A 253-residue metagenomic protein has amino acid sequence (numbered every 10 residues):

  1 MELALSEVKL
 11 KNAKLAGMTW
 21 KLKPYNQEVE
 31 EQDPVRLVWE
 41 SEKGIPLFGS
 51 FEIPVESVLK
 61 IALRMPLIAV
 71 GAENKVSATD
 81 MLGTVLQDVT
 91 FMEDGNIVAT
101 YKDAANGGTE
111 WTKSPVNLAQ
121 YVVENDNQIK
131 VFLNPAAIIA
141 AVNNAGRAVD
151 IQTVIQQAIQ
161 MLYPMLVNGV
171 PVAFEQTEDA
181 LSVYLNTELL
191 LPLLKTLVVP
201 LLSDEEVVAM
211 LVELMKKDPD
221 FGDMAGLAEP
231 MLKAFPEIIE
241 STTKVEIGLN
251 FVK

Functional and structural regions predicted by a protein language model:
M1-K60, R64-A69, E73: Acidic/polar, low-complexity intrinsically disordered N-terminal segments immediately downstream of a Sec signal
E2-L10, W39-K43, G49-F51, K113-L118 (+2 more regions): Edge beta-strand at a domain terminus
A16, Q87, V170, T243-V245: Residues that flank catalytic or metal-binding motifs in active/ligand-binding sites
K23-E30, I53, V58-L214: Contiguous, well-ordered beta-strand patches that form the walls/edges of small beta-barrel/beta-sandwich domains
